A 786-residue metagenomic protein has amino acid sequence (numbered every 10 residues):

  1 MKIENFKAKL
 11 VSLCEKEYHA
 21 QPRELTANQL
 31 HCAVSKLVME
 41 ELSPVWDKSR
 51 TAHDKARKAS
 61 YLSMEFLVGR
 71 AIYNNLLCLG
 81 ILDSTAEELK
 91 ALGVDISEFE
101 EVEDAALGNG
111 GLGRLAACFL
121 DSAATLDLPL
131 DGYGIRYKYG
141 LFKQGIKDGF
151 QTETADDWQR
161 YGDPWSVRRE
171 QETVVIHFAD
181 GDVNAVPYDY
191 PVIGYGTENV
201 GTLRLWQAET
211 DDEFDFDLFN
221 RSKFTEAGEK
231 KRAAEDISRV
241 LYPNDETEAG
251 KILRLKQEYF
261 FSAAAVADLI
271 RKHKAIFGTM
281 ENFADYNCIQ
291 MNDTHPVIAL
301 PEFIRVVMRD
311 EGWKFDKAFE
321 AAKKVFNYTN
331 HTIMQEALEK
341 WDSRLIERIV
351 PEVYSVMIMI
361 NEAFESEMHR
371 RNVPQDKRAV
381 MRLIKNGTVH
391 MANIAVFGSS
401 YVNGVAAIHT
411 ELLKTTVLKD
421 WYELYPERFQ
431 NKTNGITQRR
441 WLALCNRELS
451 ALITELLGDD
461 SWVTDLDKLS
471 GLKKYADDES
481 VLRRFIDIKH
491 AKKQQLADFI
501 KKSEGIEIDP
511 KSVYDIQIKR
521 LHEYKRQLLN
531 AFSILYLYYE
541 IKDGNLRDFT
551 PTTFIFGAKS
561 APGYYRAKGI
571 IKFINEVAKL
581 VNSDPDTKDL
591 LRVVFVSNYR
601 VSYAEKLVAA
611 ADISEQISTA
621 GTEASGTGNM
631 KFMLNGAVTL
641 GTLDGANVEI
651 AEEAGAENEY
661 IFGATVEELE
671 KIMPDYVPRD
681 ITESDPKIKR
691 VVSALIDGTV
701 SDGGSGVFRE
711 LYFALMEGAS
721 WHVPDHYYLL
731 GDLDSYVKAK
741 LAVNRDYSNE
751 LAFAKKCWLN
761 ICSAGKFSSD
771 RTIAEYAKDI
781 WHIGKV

Functional and structural regions predicted by a protein language model:
M1-V786: A conserved ligand/cofactor-binding region detector
